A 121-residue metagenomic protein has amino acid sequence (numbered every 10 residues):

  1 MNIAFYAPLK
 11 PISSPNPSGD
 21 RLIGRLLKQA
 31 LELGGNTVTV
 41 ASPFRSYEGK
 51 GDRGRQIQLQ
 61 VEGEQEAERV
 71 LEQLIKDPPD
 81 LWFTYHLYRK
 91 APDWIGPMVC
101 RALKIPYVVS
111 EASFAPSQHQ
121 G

Functional and structural regions predicted by a protein language model:
M1-S46, D77, I105: N-terminal subdomain of nucleotide-sugar transferases
I12, K90-A91, P116: Short glycine-rich, flexible loops that bind phosphorylated cofactors or substrates
P17, D93-W94: Conserved strand-to-helix beginnings and helix N-cap segments that scaffold or border functional pockets
A30, I95, V99: Hydrophobic/aromatic ligand-binding patch that stacks against planar heteroaromatic rings of cofactors or nucleotides
G54-L74: Glycine-rich, highly charged phosphate/nucleotide-binding loops
L71-A91, I105-S110: Short N-terminal targeting/anchoring amphipathic segment
M98-P116: Active-site proximal beta-strand in glycosyltransferases
S117-G121: Short, intrinsically disordered, charge-balanced linker/junction segments flanking boundaries in proteins
